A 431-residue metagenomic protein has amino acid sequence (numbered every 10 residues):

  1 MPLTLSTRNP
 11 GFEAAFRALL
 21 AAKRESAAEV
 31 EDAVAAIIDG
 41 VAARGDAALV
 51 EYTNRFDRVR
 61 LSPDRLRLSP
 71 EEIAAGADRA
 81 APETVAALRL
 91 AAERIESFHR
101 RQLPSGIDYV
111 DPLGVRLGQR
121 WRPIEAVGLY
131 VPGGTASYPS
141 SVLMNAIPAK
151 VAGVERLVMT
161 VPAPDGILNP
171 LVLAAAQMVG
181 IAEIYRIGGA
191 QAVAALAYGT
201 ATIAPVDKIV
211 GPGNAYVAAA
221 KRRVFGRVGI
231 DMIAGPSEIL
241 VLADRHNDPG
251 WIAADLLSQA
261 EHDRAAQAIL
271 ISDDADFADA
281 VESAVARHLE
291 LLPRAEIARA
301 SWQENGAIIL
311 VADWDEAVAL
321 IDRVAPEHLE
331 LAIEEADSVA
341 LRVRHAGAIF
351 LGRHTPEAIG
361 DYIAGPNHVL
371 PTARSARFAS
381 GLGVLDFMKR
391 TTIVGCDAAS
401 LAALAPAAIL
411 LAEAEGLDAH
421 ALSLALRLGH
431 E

Functional and structural regions predicted by a protein language model:
M1-E125: N-terminal Rossmann-like NAD(P)+-binding subdomain of aldehyde/semialdehyde dehydrogenases
L3-P10, E183-G188, I308-D313: Short acidic-hydrophobic, aromatic-tinged amphipathic segments that line or gate anion-handling sites
Y109-A174: Conserved small-residue-rich beta-alpha loop and adjacent elements that most often cradle the phosphate/pyrophosphate
M144-E155, Q177-V179, A197-I203, K221-R223 (+1 more regions): Alpha-helix C-terminal capping segments
G180-Q267: Conserved NAD(P)+-binding/catalytic subdomain of aldehyde/semialdehyde dehydrogenases
M232-E304, I308: A conserved active-site cap/scaffold subdomain adjacent to cofactor or substrate pockets
W314, D322-E431: C-terminal core of ALDH-fold dehydrogenases
